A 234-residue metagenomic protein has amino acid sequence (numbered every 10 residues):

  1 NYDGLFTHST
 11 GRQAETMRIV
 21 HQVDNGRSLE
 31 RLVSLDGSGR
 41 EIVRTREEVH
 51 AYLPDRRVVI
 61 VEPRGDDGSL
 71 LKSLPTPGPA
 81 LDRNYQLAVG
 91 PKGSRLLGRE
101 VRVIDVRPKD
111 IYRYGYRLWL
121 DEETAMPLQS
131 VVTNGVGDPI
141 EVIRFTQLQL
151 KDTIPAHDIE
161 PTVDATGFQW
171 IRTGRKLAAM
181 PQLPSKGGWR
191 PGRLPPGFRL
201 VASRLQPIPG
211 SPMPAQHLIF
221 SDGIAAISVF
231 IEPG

Functional and structural regions predicted by a protein language model:
N1-V58, R83-T133: N-terminal mature ectodomain segment of secretory-pathway/periplasmic proteins
L53-S73: Acidic/charged, solvent-exposed loop-and-adjacent secondary-structure segments enriched in E/D, K/R, S/T, and G/P
I60, P127-L128, I140, V201: Generic structural signal for well-ordered beta-strand positions
G65, R107, T133-N134, P207 (+1 more regions): A generic structural motif
E100-I104, E141, P214-L218: Short beta-strand micro-motifs in enzyme catalytic cores
T133-Q149: Acidic, serine/threonine-rich low-complexity disordered tracts
R144, A156-L177: Pro/Ala/Gly-rich low-complexity, hydrophilic intrinsically disordered segments
F168-G234: Short, solvent-exposed recognition patches
